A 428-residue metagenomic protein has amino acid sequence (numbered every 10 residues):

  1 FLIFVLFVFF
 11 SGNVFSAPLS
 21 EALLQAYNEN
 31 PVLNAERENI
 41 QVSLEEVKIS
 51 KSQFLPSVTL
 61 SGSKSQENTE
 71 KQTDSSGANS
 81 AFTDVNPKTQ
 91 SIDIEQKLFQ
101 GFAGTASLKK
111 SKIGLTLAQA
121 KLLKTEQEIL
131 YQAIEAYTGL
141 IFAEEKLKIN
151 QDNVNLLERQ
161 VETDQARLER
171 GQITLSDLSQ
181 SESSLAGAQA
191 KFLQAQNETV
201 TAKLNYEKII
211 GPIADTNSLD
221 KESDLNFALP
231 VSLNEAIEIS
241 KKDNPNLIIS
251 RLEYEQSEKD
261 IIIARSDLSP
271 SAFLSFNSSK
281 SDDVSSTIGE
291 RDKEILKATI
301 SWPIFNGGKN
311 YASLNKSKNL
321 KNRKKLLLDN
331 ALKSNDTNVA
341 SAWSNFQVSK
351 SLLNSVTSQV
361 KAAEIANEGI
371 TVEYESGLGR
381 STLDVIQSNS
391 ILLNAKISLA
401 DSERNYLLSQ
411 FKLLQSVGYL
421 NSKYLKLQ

Functional and structural regions predicted by a protein language model:
F15-S63, T69, K97, I213-E255 (+5 more regions): Bacterial Sec-pathway N-terminal export signals of envelope proteins
E21, E128-K241, A342-N345, S349 (+2 more regions): Periplasmic alpha-helical coiled-coil/stalk elements that build and connect Gram-negative outer-membrane
N34, S57-V85, E95-K124, I248 (+3 more regions): Small/polar (Gly/Ser/Thr/Ala-rich) solvent-exposed segments that form structured loops/beta-strands/short helices used
A35-S50, T125-K148, R159, A166 (+4 more regions): Amphipathic alpha-helical coiled-coil segments
P87-T89, E135, Q180, S271 (+1 more regions): Transmembrane beta-barrel architecture of outer-membrane proteins
S91-D93, Y137, F273, K297-T299 (+1 more regions): Membrane-embedded beta-strand positions in outer-membrane beta-barrel channels/transporters
K112, L175-S184, N315, T382-S390: Short, charged, amphipathic alpha-helical segments
